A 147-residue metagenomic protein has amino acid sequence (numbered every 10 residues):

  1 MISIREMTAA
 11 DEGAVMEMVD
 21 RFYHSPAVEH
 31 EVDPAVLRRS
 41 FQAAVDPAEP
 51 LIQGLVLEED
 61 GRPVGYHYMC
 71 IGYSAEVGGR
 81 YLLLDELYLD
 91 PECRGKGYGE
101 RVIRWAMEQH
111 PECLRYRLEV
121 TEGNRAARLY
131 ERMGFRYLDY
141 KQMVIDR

Functional and structural regions predicted by a protein language model:
S3-V15: A short beta-loop-alpha structural element at the N-terminal edge of CoA-dependent acyl/N-acetyltransferase catalytic
M16-A43: Conserved GNAT-fold acetyl-CoA-binding loop/helix
A43-V56: A short helix-loop-beta-strand connector motif used in the catalytic cores of GNAT acetyltransferases and, in some
V56, R62-I71, L83, Y88: Conserved beta-strand in the GNAT
Y73-L84, R94, L138: A conserved beta-turn-beta hairpin within the catalytic core of GNAT-like acetyltransferases that forms part
C93-W105: Conserved acetyl-CoA pyrophosphate-binding loop and the N-cap/start of the following alpha-helix in GNAT-like
E100, E122-D139: Conserved active-site alpha-helix within GNAT-family acetyltransferase domains
Q109-T121: Conserved GNAT acetyl-CoA-binding A-motif
